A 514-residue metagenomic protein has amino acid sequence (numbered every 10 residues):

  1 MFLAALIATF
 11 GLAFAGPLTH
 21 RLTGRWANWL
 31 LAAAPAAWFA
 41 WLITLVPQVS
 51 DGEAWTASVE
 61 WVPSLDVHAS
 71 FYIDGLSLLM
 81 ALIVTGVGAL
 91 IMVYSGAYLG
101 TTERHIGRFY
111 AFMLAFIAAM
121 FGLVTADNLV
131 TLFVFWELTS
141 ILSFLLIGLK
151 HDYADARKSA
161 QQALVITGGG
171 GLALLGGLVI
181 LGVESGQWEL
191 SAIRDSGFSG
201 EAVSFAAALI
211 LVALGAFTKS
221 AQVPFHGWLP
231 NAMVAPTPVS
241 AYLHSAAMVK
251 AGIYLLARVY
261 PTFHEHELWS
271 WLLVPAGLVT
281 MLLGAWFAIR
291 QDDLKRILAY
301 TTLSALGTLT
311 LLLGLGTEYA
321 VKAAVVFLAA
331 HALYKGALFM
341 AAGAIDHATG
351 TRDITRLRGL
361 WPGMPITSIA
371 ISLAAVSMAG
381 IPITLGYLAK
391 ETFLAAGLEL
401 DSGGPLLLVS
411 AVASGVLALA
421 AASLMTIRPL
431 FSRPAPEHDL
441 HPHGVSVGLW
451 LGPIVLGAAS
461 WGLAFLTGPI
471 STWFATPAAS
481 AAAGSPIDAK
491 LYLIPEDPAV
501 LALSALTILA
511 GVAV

Functional and structural regions predicted by a protein language model:
M1-A4, F14-A111, V183-A202, A206 (+4 more regions): Transmembrane helix-loop-helix hairpins at membrane boundaries of multipass inner-membrane proteins
F2-T9, A27-W38, S77-V84, F109-F116 (+6 more regions): Hydrophobic alpha-helical transmembrane segments of polytopic
A32-P47, G170-L178, I371-A379, G452-S471: Hydrophobic alpha-helical membrane-insertion segments
E53-L65, E189-S196, T392-A396, P469-P495: Membrane-interfacial helical/loop segments at transmembrane boundaries in membrane proteins
S70-T85, A202-F217, L408-G415, K490-G511: Hydrophobic alpha-helical transmembrane segments
L90-G107, M113-L132, I141-V445, F465: Hydrophobic transmembrane alpha-helices and their helix-loop junctions in integral membrane proteins
E137: Short phosphate-coordinating micro-motif centered on Lys-Gly-acidic
W361-T367, A418-V514: Cytoplasmic/organellar membrane-interface segments at the starts of transmembrane helices in multi-pass inner-membrane
